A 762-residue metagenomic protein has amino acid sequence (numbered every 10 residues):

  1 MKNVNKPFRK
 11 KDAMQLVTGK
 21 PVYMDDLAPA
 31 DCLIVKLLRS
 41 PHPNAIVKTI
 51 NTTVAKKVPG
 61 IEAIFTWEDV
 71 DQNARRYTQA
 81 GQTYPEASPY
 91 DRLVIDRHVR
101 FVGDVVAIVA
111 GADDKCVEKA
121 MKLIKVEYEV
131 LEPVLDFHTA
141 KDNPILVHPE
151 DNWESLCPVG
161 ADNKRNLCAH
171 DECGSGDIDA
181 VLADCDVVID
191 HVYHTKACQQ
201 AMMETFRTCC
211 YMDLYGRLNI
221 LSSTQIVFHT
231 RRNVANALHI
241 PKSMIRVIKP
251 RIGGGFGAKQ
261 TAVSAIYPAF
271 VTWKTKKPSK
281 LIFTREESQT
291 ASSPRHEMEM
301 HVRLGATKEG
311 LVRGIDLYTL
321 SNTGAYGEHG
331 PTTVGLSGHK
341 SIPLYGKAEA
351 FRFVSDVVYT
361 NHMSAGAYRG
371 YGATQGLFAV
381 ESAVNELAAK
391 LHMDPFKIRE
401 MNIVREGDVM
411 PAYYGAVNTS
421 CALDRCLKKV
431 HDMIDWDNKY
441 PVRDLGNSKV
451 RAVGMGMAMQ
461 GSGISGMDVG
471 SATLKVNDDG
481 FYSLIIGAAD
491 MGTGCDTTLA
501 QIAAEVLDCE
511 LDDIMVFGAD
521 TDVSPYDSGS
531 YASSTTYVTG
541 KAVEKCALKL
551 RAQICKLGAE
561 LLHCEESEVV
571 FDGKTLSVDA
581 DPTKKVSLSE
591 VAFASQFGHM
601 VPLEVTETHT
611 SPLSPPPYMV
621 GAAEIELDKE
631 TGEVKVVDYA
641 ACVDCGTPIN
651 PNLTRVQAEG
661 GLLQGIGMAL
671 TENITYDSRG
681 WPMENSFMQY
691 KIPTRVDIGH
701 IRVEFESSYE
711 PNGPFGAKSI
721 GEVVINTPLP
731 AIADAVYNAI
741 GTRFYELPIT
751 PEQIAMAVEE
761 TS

Functional and structural regions predicted by a protein language model:
M1-D162, K274: Flexible, low-hydrophobicity surface segments
K6, D12-T18, Q82-P85, A161-T208 (+5 more regions): Glycine-rich loop/linker segments at domain edges
W67-E68, H239-M244, K274-S279, K308 (+2 more regions): C-terminal catalytic domains of large/alpha subunits in multi-subunit enzymes
A74-Q79, A120-L123, S222, R231-N233 (+12 more regions): Short acidic, glycine/serine/threonine-rich loops at helix termini
P85, D96-H98, P241-K249, W273-T284 (+1 more regions): Conserved catalytic cysteine-centered active-site region of acyl-thioester-dependent Claisen-condensing enzymes
V147-L238, I403-F481, P612, M683-E704: Helix-loop-helix junctions that connect adjacent transmembrane helices in secondary transporters/permeases, recognized
R232, G253-K276, K280-L281, C495-A503: Thiamine diphosphate
S462-S524, T539: Catalytic phosphate/nucleotide-handling subdomain of diverse soluble enzymes
